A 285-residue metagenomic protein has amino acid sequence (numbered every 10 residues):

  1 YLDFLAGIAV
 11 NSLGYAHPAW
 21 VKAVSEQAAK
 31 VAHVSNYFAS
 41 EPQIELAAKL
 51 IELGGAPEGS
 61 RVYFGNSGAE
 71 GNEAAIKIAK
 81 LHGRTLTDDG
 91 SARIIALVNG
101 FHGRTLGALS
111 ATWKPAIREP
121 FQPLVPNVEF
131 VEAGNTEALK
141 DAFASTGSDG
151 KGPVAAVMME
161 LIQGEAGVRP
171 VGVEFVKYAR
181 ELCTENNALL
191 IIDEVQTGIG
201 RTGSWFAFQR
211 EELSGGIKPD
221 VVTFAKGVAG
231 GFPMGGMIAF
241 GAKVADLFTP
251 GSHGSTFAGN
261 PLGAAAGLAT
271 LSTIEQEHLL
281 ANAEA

Functional and structural regions predicted by a protein language model:
Y1-A285: Conserved N-terminal phosphate-binding loop of PLP-dependent enzymes in the Aspartate aminotransferase
